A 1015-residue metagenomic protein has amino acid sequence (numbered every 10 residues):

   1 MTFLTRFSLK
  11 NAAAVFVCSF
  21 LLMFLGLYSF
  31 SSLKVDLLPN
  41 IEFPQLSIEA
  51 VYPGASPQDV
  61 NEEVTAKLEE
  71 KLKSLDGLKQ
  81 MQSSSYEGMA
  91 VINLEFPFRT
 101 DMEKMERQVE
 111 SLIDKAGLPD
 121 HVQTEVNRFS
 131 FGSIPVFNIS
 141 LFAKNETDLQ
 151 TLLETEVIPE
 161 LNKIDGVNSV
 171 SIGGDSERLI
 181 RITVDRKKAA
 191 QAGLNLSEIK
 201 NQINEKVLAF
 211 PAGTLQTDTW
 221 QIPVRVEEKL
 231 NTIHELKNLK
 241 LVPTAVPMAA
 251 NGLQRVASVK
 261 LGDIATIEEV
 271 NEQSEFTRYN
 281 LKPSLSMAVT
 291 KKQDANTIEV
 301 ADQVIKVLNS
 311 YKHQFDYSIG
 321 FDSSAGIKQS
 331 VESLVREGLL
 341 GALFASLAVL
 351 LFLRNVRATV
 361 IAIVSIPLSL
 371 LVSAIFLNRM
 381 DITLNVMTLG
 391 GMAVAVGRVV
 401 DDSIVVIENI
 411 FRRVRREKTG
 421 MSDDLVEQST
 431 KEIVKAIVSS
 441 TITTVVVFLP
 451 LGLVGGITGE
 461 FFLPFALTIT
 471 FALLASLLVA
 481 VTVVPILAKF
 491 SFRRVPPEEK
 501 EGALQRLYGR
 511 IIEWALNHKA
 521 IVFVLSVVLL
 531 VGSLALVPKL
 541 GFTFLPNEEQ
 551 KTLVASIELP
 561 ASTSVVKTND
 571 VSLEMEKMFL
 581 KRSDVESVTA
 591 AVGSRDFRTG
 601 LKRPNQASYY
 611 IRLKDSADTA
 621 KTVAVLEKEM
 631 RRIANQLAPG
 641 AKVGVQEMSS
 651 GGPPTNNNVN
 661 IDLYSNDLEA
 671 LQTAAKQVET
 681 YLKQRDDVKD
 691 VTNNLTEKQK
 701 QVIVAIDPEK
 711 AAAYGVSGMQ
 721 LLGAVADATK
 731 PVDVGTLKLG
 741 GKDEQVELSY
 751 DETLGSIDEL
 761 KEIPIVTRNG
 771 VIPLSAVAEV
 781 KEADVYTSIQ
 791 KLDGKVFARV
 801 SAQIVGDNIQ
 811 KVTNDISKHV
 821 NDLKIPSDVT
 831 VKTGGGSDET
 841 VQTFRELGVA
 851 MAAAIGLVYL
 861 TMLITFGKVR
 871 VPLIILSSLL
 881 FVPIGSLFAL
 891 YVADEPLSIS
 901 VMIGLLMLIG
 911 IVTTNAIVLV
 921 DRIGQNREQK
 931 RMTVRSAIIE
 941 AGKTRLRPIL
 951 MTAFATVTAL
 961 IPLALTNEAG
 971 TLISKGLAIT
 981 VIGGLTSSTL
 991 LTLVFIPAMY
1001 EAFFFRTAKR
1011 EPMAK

Functional and structural regions predicted by a protein language model:
M1-K34, K431-I433, E498-F544: Signature of alpha-helical transmembrane segments and their immediate interfacial
T2-K10, C18-V35, E110-V136, L141-K144 (+4 more regions): Helix/segment boundary signal
L9, N61-F129, K188-S197, N201-N204 (+3 more regions): Solvent-exposed, membrane-proximal periplasmic/extracellular interface segments of envelope transport and secretion
S29-F30, L347-L351, V356-F411, L860-T944 (+1 more regions): Hydrophobic transmembrane alpha-helices and their membrane-interface caps in long multi-pass transport proteins
E49, I92-E95, F137-A143, Q150 (+11 more regions): A short beta-strand structural signal in non-transmembrane regions
G174, G262-E268, Q273-L347, P450 (+3 more regions): Juxtamembrane "pre-transmembrane" interface segments
I327, V331, V335, I407 (+3 more regions): Helix-loop junctions and hydrophobic alpha-helical segments within the transmembrane domains of large membrane
V396, V400-I410, V434-L453, E460-E499 (+2 more regions): Transmembrane alpha-helices and their membrane-interface boundaries in multi-pass membrane transporters and channels
